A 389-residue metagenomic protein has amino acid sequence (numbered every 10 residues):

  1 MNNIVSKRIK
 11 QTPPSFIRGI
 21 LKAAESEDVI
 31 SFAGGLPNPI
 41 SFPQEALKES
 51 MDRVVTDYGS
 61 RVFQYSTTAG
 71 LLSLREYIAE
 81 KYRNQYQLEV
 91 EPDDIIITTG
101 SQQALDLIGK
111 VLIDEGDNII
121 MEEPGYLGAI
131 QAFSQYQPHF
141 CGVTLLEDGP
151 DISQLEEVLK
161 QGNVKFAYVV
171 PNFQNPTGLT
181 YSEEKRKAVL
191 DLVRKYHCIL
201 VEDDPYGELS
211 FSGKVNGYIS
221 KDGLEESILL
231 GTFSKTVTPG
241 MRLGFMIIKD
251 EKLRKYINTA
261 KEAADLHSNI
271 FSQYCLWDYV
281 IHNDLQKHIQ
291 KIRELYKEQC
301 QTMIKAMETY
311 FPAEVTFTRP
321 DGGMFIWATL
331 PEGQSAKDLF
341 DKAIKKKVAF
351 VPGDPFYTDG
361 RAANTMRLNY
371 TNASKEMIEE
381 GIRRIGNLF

Functional and structural regions predicted by a protein language model:
M1, K345, G360-F389: PLP-dependent enzyme catalytic core of the Aspartate aminotransferase-like
R8-G100, L107, I281-H282, K287 (+2 more regions): N-terminal small-domain helix-loop-helix segment of the aminotransferase-like
T56, R61-H197, G207-D222, E226-I228 (+2 more regions): Conserved core of the PLP fold type I
M121, G142, L200-E202, L276 (+1 more regions): Hydrophobic residues in well-ordered beta-strands that form the structural core
G223-E294: Conserved core segment of the aminotransferase class I/II
I247, W327-T329, N369-T371: Short hydrophobic/aromatic beta-strand micro-patches that form the beta-sheet surface supporting nucleotide- or nucleic
W277, E294-I304, T316-T329, D341: Conserved glycine-rich beta-strand-loop-beta hairpin in the small C-terminal domain of fold type I
Q334-L339, E376-E380: Short, conserved charged micro-motifs
